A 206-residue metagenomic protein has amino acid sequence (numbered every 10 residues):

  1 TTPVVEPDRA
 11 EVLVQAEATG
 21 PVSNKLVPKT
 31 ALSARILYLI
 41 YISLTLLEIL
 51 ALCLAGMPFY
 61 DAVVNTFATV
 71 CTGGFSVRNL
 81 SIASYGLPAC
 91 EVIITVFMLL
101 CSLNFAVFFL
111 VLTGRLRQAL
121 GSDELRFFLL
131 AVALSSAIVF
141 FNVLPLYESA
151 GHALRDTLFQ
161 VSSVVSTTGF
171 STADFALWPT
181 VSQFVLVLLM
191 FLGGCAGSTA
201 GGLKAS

Functional and structural regions predicted by a protein language model:
T1-S206: Membrane-proximal intracellular helices of multi-pass ion channels
